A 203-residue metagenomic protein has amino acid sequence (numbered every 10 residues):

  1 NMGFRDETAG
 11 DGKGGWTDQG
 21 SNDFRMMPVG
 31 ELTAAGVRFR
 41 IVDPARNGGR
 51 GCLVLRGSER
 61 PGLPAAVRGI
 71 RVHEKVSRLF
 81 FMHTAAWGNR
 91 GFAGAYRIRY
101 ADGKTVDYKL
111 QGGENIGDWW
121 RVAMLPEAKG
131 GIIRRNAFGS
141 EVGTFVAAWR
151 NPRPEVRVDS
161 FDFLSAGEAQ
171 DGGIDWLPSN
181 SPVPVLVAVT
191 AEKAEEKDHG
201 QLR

Functional and structural regions predicted by a protein language model:
N1-R203: N-terminal/edge-of-domain interface segments
